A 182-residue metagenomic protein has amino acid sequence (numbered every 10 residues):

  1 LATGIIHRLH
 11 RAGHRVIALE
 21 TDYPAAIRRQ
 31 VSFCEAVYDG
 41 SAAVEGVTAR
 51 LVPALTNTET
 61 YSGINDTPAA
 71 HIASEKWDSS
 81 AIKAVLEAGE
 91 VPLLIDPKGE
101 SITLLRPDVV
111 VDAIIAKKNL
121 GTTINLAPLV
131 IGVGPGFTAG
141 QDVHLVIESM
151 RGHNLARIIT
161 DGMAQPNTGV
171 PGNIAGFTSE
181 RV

Functional and structural regions predicted by a protein language model:
L1-V182: Well-ordered secondary-structure scaffolds
